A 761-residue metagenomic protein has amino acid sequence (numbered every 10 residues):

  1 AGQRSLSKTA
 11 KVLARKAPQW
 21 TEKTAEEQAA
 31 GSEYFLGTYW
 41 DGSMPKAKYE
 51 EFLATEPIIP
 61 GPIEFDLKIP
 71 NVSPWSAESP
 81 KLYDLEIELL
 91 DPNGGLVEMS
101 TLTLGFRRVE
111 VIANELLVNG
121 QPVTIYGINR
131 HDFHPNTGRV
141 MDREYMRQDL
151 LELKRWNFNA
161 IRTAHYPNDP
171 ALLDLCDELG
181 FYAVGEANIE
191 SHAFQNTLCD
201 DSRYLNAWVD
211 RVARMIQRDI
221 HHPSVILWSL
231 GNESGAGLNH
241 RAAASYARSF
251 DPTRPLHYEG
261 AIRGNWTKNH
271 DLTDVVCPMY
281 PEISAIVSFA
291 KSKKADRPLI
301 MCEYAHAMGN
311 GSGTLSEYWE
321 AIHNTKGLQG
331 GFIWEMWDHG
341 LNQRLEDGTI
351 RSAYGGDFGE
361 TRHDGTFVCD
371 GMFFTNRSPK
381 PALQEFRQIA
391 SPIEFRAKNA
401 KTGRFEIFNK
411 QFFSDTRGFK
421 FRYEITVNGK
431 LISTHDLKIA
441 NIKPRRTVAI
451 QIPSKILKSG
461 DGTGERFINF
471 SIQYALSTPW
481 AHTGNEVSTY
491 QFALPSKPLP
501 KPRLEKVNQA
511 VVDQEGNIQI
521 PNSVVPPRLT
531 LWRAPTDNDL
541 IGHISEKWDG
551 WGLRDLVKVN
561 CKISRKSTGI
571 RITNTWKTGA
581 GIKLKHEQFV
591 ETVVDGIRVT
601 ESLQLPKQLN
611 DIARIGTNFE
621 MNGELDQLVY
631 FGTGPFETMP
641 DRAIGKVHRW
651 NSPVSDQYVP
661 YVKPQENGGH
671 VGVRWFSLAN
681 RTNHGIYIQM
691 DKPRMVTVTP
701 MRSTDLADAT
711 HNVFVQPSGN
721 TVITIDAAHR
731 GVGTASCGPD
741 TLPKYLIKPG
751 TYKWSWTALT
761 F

Functional and structural regions predicted by a protein language model:
G2-T9, A17-E22, I112, E424-D436 (+2 more regions): Short aromatic-acidic-glycine turn motif
K11-R15, T103-R107, Q491-K497: Short beta-strand edge segments in extracellular beta-sheet folds
R15-T21, E27, D41-P70, T426-G464: Intrinsically disordered, low-complexity Pro/Gly/Ser/Thr-rich segments with frequent PxxP/GP/PP motifs and embedded
T24-K46, S76, P453-G464, T478 (+1 more regions): Beta-strand/loop-rich accessory regions of lumenal/periplasmic or secreted enzymes, predominantly carbohydrate-active
E78-D84, G418, T447, T463-F467 (+1 more regions): Extracellular Ig-like/FN3 beta-sandwich strand-entry sites
S79-P80, I87-S100, I456-P500: Terminal connector regions
P92, F408-T416, T426-N428, G579 (+3 more regions): Short solvent-exposed strand-capping/beta-turn motif centered on an Asx-Ser/Thr pair
L96-E406, Q411-I432: Extended substrate-binding grooves/exosites of carbohydrate-active enzymes
